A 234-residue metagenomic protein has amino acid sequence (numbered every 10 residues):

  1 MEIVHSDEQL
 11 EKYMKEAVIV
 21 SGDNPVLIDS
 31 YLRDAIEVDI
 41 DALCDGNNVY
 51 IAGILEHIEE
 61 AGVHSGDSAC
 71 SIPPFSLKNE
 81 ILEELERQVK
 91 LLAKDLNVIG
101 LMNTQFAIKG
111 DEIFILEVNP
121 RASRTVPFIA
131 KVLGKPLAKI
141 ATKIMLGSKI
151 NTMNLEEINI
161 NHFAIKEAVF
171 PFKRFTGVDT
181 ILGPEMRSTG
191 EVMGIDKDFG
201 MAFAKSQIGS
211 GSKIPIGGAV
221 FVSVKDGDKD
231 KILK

Functional and structural regions predicted by a protein language model:
M1-L233: ATP-dependent carboxylate activation and anion-phosphoryl transfer catalytic cores that bind Mg-ATP to form
